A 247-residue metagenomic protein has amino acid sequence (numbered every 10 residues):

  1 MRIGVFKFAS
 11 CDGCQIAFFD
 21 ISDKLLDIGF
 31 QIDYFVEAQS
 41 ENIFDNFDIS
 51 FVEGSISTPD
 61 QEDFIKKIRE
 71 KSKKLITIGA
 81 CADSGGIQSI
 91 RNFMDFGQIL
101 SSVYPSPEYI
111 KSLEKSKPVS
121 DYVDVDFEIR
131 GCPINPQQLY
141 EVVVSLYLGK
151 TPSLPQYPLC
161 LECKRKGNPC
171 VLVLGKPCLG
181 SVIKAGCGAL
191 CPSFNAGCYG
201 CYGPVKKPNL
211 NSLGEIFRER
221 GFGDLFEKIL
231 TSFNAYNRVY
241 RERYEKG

Functional and structural regions predicted by a protein language model:
M1-F51, I56, D60-I78, G97-G247: Iron-sulfur (Fe-S) cluster-binding modules
C81-G86: Short gly/pro/ser/thr-enriched loop/turn and capping motifs at secondary-structure boundaries
S89-R91: Active-site-proximal loop->helix
M94: Short beta-strand elements at the ligand-binding edges of bilobed clamshell
